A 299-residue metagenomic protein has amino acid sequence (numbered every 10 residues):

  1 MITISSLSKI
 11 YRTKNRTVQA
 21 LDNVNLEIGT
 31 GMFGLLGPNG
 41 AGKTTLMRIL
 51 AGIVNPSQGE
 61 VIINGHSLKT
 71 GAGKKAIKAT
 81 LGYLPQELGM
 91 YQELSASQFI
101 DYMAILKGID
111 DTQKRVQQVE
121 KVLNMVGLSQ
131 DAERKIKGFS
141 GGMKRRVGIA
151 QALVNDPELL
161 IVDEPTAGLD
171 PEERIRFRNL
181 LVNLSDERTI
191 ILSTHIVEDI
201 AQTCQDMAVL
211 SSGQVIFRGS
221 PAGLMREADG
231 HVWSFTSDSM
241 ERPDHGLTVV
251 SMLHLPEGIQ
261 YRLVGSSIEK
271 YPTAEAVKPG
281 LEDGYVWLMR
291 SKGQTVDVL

Functional and structural regions predicted by a protein language model:
M1-I4, I10-N23, G71-G73: A short, flexible loop at the N-terminus of ABC-type nucleotide-binding domains that lies
P38-G42: Walker A (P-loop) phosphate-binding loop of ABC-type ATPase nucleotide-binding domains
A51: Helix-to-loop junction immediately C-terminal to a conserved catalytic motif
G59-T70, A76-I77: Conserved ABC transporter NBD signature motif
D101, I105, Q113-D131: Conserved ABC ATPase "signature" region
L160-E164: Catalytic Walker B motif of ABC-type/P-loop ATPase nucleotide-binding domains
R176-L263: ABC transporter nucleotide-binding domain
